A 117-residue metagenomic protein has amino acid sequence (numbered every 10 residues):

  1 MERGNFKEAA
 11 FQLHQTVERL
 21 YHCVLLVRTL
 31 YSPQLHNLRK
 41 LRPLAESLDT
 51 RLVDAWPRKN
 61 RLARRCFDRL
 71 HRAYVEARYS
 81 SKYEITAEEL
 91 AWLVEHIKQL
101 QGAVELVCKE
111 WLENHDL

Functional and structural regions predicted by a protein language model:
M1-L117: Terminal alpha-helical segments
